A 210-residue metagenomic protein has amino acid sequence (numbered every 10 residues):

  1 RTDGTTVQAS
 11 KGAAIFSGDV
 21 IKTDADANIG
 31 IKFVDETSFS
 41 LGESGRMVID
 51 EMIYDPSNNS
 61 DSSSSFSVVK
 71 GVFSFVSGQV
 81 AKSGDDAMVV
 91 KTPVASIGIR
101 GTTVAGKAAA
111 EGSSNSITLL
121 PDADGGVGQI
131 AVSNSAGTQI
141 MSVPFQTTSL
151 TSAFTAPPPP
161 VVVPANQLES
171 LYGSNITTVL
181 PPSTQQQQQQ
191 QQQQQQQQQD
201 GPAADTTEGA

Functional and structural regions predicted by a protein language model:
R1-D26, F33-S135: Flexible, surface-exposed loop/linker segments and immediately adjacent secondary-structure boundaries
V7-S10, G42, S60-D61, T92-V94 (+1 more regions): C-terminal interaction modules
